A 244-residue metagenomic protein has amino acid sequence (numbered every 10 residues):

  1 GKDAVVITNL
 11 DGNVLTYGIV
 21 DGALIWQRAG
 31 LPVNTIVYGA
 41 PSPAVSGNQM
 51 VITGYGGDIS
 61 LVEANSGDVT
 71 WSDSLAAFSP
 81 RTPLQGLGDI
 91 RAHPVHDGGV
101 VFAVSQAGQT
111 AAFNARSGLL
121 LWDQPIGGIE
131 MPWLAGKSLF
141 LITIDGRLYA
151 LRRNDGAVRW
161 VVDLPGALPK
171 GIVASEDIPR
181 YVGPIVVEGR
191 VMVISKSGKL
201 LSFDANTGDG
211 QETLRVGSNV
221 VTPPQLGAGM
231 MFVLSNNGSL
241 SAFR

Functional and structural regions predicted by a protein language model:
G1-A23: A generic tandem-repeat structural signature
G1-A4, A23-G47, S72-H96, L120-G136 (+2 more regions): Extracytoplasmic beta-rich repeat domains
N9-L10, G54-Y55, S105-Q106, T143-I144 (+2 more regions): Structural signature of WD-repeat beta-propellers
L15, S60, A111, Y149 (+2 more regions): WD40 beta-propeller blade core
G18-G22, A64-G67, N114-S117, R153-D155 (+1 more regions): Short loop/turn segments that connect beta-strands within beta-propeller blades
S138-R153, A157, V161-S202: Loop/turn-rich, solvent-exposed surfaces of beta-rich toroidal or solenoidal domains
G189-G238, R244: C-terminal closing repeat unit and adjoining cap/tail of repeat-based domains
